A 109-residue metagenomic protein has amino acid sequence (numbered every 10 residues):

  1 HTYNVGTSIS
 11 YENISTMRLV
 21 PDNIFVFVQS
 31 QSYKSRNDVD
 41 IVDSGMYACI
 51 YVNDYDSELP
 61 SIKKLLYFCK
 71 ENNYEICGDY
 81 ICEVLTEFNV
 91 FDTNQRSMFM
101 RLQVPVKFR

Functional and structural regions predicted by a protein language model:
H1-R109: A solvent-exposed interaction/effector surface
